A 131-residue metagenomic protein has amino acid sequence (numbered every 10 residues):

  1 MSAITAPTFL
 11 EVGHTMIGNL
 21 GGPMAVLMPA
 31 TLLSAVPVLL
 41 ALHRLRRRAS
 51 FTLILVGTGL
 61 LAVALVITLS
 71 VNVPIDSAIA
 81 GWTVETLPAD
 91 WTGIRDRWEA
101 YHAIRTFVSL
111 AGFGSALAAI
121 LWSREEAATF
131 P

Functional and structural regions predicted by a protein language model:
M1-A30, S77-D96: Interfacial loop at the N-terminal end of multi-pass membrane proteins
G18-A25, R44-I54, D96-H102, T106: Membrane-water interface of alpha-helical transmembrane segments
M28-V38, V108-F113: Core segments of transmembrane alpha-helices that mediate helix-helix packing or line hydrophobic substrate/ligand
P37-V63: Interfacial segments of alpha-helical transmembrane regions
L40-L45, A118-R124: Structural signal for the C-terminal ends of transmembrane alpha-helices and the immediately following loop
V63-G81: C-terminal TM-helix exit segments that contain a strictly Trp-centered aromatic cap at the helix terminus
D96-A100, I104-F113, A118, P131: Preference for long, well-ordered alpha-helical segments
E125-P131: Short, charged juxtamembrane terminal tails flanking transmembrane helices
